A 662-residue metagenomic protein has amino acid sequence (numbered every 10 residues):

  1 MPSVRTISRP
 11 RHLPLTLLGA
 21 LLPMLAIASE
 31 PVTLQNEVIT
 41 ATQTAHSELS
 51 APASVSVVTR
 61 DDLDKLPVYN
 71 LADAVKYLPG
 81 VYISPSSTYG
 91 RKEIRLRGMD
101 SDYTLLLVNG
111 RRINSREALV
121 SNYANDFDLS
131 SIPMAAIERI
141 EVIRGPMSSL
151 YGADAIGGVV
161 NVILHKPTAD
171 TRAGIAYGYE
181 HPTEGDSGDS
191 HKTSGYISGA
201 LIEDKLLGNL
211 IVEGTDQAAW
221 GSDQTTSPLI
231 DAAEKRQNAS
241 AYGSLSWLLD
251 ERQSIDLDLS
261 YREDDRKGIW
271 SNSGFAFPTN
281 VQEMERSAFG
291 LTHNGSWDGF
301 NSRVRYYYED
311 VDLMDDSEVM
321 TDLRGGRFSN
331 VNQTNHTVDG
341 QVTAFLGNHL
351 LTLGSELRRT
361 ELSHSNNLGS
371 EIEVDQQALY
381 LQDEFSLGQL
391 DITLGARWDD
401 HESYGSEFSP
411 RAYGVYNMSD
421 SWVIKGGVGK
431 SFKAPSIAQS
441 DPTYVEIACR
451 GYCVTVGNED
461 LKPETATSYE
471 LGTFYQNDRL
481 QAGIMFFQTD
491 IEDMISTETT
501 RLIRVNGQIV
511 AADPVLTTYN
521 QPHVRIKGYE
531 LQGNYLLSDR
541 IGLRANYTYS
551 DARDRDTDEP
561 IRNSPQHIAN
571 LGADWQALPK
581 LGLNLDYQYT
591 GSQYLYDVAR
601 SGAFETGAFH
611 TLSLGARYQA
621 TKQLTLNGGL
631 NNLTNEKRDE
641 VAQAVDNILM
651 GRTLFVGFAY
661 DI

Functional and structural regions predicted by a protein language model:
A72, K76-S115: Extracytoplasmic beta-strand/coil segments of soluble accessory domains associated with Gram-negative outer-membrane
I113-R144, G195, G243: Short acidic/polar hinge/loop motifs at secondary-structure boundaries that mediate gating or recognition
R116, A218, E492, T497 (+2 more regions): C-terminal beta-signal and adjacent terminal beta-strands/loops of Gram-negative outer-membrane beta-barrel proteins
L129-A176: A beta-strand signature from Gram-negative outer-membrane beta-barrel systems, especially the internal plug domain
T168-Q282, D493: Periplasmic-side early beta-strands and strand-to-turn transitions of outer-membrane beta-barrels
A176, N348-T352, F385-I392, Q488-D490 (+3 more regions): Gram-negative outer-membrane beta-barrel transporters
L248-D250, S260, N348-T352, E356 (+8 more regions): Structural signature of Gram-negative outer-membrane beta-barrels, strongest in the C-terminal barrel of TonB-dependent
S273-S296, V331-T334, N417, V423 (+4 more regions): Outer-membrane beta-barrel signature, preferentially recognizing the C-terminal barrel domain of Gram-negative
